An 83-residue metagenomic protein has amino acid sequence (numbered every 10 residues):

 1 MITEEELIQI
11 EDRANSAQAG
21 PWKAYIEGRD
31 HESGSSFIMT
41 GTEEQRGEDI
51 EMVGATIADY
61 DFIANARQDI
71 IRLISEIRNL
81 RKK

Functional and structural regions predicted by a protein language model:
M1-I71, S75, N79-K82: Extreme N-terminal leader/activation tails
